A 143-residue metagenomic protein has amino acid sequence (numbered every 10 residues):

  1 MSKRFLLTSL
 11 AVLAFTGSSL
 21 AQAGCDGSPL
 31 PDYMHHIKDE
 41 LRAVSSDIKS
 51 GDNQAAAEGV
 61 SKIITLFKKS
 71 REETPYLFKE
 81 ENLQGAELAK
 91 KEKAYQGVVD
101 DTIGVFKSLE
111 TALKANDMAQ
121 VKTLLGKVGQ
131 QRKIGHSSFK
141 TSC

Functional and structural regions predicted by a protein language model:
M1-S9: Bacterial N-terminal signal peptides that target proteins for export
T8-G17: Bacterial N-terminal signal peptides
Q22-G59: Immediate post-signal-peptide N-terminus of mature secreted/exported proteins
H35-K38, R42, S61-K68, Q96 (+3 more regions): Generic structural signal for well-ordered, non-transmembrane alpha-helical segments in soluble/cytosolic regions
S46-F78: N-terminal, post-signal-peptide region of Sec/Tat-exported proteins
A56-K62, A89, K93, A119-K127: Short, charged, amphipathic alpha-helical segments
S70-A94, C143: Short, solvent-exposed, charged loop/turn and helix-capping segments that join or cap alpha-helices on peripheral
F106-S108, L113-C143: C-terminal amphipathic alpha-helix
